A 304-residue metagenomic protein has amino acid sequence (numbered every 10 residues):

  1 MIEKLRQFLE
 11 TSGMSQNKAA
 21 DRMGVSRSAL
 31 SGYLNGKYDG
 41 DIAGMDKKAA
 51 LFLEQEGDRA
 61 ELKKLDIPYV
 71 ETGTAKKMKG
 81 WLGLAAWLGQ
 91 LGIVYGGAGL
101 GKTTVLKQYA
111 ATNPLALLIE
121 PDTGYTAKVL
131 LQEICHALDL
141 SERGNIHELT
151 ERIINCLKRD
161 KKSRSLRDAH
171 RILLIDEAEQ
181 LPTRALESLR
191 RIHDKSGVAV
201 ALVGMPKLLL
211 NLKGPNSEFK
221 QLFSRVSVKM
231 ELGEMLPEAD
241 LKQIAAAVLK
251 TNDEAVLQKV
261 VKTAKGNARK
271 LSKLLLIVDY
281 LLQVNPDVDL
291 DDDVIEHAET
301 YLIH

Functional and structural regions predicted by a protein language model:
M1-K47, L51-Q55, K220-Q221, E231-E234 (+1 more regions): C-terminal alpha-helical "lid" subdomain
D58-T72: Conserved adenine-nucleotide phosphate-binding loops and their immediately adjacent elements
Y69-A86: Pre-Walker A adenine-sensing motif
W87-A110, D122-T123: Walker A/P-loop nucleotide-binding motif
I93-A98, I192-K220: Sensor-1/coupling segment of RecA-like P-loop NTPase cores
T112-I119, D139-S141: Post-Walker A helix-loop "phosphate-sensing" segment adjacent to the P-loop in P-loop NTPases
I119-T123, L212-N216, S227-A239: Conserved AAA+ ATPase "SRH/arginine-finger" region at the nucleotide-binding site
T126-A127, Q132, S141-S188, I192-A199 (+4 more regions): Mid-core helix/loop region of P-loop NTP-binding domains shared across ATPases and GTPases
